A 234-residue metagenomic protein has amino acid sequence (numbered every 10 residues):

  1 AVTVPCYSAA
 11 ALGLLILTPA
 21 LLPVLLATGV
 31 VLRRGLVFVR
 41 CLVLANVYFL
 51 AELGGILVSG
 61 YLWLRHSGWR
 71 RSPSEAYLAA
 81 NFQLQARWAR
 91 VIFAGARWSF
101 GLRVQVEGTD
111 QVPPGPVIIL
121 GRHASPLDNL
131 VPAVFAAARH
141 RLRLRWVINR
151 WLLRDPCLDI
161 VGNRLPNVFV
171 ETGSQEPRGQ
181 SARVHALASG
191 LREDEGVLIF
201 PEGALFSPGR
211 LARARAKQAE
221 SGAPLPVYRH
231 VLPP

Functional and structural regions predicted by a protein language model:
A1-V117, V131: Membrane-anchoring hydrophobic helices of lipid-metabolizing enzymes
F82, R87-P234: Soluble catalytic domains of membrane acyltransferases
